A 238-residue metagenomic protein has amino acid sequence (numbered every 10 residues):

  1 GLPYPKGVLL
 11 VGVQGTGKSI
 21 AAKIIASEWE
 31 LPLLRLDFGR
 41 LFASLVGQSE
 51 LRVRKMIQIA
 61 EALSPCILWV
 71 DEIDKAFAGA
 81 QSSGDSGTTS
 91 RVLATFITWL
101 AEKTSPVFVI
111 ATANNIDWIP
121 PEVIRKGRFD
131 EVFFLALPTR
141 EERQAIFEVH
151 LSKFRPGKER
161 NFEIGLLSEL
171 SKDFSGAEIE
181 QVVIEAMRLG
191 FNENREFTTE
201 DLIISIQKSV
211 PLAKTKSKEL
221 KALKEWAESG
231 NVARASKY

Functional and structural regions predicted by a protein language model:
G1-P5, V13-T16, I20-A21, Q58 (+3 more regions): C-terminal engagement/docking regions of AAA+ P-loop ATPases
G1-S168: Walker A/P-loop NTP-binding motif of AAA+ ATPase domains
A80-Q81, G190, N194: A short, flexible helix-to-loop-to-beta junction within the catalytic ATP-binding CA
